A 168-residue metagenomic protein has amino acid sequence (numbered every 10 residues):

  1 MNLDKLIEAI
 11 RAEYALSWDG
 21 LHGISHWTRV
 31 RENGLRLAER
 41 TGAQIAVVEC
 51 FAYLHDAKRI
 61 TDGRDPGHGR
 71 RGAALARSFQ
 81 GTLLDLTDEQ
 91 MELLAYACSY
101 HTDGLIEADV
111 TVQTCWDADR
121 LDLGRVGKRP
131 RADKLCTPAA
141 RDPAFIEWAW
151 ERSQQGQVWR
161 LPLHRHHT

Functional and structural regions predicted by a protein language model:
M1-K5, A15-A43, L54, T82 (+1 more regions): Divalent metal-dependent phosphate-bond-processing catalytic cores, especially two-metal-ion Mg2+/Mn2+ enzymes that act
R11-A12: N-terminal intrinsically disordered/low-complexity leader segments
G20, D62-P66, L84: Short gly/ser-rich anion-binding loops that grip negatively charged ligand groups
V30-G34, G67-T82: An active-site-proximal "capping" alpha-helix that borders the catalytic cofactor pocket
G42-C50, L84-C98, T111: Acidic/histidine metal-binding catalytic segments
I45-G63, H68, G72, A95-T102 (+1 more regions): His-Asp-centered metal-binding catalytic motifs of divalent-metal-dependent phosphohydrolases/nucleases
